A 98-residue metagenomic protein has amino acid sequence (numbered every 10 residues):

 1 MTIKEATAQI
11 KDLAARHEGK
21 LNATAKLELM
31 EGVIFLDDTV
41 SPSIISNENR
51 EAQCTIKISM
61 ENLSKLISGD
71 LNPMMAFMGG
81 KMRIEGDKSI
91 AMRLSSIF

Functional and structural regions predicted by a protein language model:
M1-F98: Feature captures hydrophobic
